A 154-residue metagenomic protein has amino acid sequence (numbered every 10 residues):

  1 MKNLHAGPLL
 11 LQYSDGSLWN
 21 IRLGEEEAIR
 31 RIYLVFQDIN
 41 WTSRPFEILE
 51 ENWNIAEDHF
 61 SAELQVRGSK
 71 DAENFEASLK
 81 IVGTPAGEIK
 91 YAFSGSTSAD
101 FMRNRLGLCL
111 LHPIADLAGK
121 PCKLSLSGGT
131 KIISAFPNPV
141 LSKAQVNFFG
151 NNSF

Functional and structural regions predicted by a protein language model:
M1-I39, N151-N152: Beta-strand-rich N-terminal accessory domains
N3, N20, N40, N52-N54 (+5 more regions): Detector for Asparagine
H5-G7, Q12-S14, G24, L49 (+6 more regions): A structural detector for beta-sheet-dominated domains
Q12, E25-Y33, S69-A77, D100-R103 (+1 more regions): Short, surface-exposed beta-strand/loop "edge" segments at domain boundaries and coil↔beta transitions
L18-L23, I32-V35, P45, H59 (+6 more regions): Intrinsic disorder/low-structure terminal segments
E25-E27, Y33-V35, R44, P85 (+2 more regions): Short, surface-exposed linear patches
Q37-S98: Extended, loop-rich substrate-binding clefts of extracytoplasmic carbohydrate-active enzymes
K90-F154: Polysaccharide-binding surfaces and accessory modules of carbohydrate-active proteins
